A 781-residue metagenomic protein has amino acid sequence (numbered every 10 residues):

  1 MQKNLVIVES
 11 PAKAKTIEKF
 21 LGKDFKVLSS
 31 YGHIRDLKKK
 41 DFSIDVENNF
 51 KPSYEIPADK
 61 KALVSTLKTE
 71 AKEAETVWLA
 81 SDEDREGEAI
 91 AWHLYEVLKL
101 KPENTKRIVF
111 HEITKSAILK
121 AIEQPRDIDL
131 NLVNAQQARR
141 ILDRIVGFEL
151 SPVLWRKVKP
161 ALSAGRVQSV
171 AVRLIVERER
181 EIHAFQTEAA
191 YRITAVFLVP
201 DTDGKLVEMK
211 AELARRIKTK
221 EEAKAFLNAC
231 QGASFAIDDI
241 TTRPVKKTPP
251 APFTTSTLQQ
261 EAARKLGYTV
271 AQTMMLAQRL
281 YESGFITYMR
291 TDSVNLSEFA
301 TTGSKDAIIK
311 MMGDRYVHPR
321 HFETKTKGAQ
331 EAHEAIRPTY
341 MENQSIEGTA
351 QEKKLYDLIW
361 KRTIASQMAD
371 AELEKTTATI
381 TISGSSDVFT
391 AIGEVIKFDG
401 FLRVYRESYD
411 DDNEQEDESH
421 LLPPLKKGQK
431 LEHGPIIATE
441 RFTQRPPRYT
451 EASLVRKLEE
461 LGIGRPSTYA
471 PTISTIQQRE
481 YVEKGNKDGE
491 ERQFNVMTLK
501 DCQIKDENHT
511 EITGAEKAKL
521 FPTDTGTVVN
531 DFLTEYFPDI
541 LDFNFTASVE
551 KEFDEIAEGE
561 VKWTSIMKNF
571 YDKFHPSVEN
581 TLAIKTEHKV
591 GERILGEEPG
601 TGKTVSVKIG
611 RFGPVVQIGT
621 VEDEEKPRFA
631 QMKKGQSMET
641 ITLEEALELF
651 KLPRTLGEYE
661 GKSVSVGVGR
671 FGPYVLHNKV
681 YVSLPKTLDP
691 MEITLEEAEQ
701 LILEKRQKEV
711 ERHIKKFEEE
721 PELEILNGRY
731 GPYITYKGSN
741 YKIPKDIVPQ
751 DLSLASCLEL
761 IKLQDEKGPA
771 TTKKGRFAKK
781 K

Functional and structural regions predicted by a protein language model:
M1-I141, E149-L150, A214, Y409-N413 (+2 more regions): Intrinsically disordered, low-complexity regulatory segments
Q2-L5, T16, F25, S151 (+4 more regions): Basic, low-complexity terminal or inter-domain segments flanking catalytic cores
T16-F20, W92-H93, V172-E179, K361: Short active-site loop/helix that positions an aromatic residue
I113-F197, T242-K246: C-terminal or mid-to-C-terminal helical accessory/interaction module adjacent to the motor/catalytic core
I217-P252, K426-E432, T439, N544 (+1 more regions): Metal- or metallocofactor-binding catalytic centers and their adjacent structured scaffolds across diverse enzyme
I237-T241, T248-A262, T287-T291, R445-K457 (+1 more regions): Short acidic, hydrophobic short linear motifs in intrinsically disordered regions
Q259-E261, K265-Q272: A conserved hydrophobic secondary-structure block that centers on an alpha-helix together with its immediately flanking
